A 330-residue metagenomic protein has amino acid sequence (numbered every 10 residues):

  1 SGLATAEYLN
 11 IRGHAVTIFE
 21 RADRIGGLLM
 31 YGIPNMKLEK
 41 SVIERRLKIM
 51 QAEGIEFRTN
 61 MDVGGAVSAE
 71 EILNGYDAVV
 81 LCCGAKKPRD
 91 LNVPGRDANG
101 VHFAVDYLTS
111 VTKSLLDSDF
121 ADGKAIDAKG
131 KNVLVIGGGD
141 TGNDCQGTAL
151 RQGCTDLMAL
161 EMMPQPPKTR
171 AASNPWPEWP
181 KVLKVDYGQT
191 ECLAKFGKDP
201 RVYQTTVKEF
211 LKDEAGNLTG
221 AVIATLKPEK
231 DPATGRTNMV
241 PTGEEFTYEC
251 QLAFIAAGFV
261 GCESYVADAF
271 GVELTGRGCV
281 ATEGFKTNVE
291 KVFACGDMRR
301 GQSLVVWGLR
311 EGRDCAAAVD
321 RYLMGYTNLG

Functional and structural regions predicted by a protein language model:
S1, I126-G139: Beta1/beta-strand and adjacent pyrophosphate-binding region of the FAD-binding site in flavoprotein oxidoreductases
S1-V63, R89-R96, D106, D140-K195 (+5 more regions): Beta1-alpha1 glycine-rich phosphate/pyrophosphate-binding loop at the start of Rossmann-like nucleotide-binding domains
E44-P94, K208-D231, E249-F254, F259-Y265: Feature captures the FAD/FMN-dependent oxidoreductase FAD-binding
G54-E56, V101, D199-P200, V292: Short, conserved active-site loop motifs that form the nucleotide-linked donor/cofactor pocket
D97-G130, E229-Q302: FAD-site-proximal beta/loop scaffold in flavoenzymes
G142-G147, Q152, C295-L329: A conserved FAD-binding loop/helix module that cradles the flavin
V182-G220, L226, E244: A glycine- and small/hydrophobic-rich beta-loop-beta segment that serves as a flexible "lid/hinge" or phosphate-binding
